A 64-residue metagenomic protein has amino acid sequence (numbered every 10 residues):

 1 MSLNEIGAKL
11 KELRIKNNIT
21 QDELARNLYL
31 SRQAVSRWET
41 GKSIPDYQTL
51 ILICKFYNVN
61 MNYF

Functional and structural regions predicted by a protein language model:
M1-K16: A short, Lys/Arg-rich alpha-helix, primarily the initiator
S2-L3, N18, W38-K42: Canonical J-domain
K11, I15, Y29, T40-K42: Residue-level detection of the helix-turn-helix DNA-binding "recognition helix"
N18-R37, L52: Short alpha-helical DNA-recognition segment
E23, A34, I44, N60-Y63: Residues in the helix-turn-helix
Q48-Y63: DNA major-groove recognition helix of helix-turn-helix/homeodomain DNA-binding modules
